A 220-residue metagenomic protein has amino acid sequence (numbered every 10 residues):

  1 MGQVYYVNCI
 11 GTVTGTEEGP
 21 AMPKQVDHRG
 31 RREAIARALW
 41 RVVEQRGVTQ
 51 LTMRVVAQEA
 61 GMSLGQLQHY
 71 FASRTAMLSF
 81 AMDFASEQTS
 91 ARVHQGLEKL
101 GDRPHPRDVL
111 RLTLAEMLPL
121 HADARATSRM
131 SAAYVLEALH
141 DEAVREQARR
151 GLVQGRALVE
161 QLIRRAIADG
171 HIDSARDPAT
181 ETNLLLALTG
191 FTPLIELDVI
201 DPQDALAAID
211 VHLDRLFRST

Functional and structural regions predicted by a protein language model:
M1-M22, L112-L114, L118-P119, R156-A157 (+2 more regions): C-terminal peripheral helix-coil segments that are non-catalytic and often amphipathic
H28-L39, V56, A81-A85, T89 (+1 more regions): Generic hydrophobic, amphipathic alpha-helix propensity
A34, A38-F80: Helix-turn-helix
A72-A76, G101, A122, A126 (+3 more regions): Residues in soluble alpha-helical coiled-coils and helical-bundle/repeat scaffolds
F80, H94-T127, P178-L185: Hydrophobic alpha-helical connector segments
S90-A91, D123-A132, E142-D169: Amphipathic alpha-helical packing segments from all-alpha helical-bundle domains
A115-A122, R129-D141, V211-L216: Helix-loop "lid/cap" segments that line or gate small-molecule binding pockets
R125, R145-R149, V153, I167-L216: Hydrophobic/aromatic-rich alpha-helical bundle segments in the mid-to-C-terminal region
